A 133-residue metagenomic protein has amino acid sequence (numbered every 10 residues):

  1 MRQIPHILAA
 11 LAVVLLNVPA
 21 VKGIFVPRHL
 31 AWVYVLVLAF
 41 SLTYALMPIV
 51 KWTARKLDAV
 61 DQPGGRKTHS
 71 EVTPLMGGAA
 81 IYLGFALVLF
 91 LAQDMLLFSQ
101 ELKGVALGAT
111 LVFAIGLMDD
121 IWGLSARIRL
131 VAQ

Functional and structural regions predicted by a protein language model:
M1-Q133: "…together with the soluble PPM/PP2C metallo-phosphatase catalytic core" -> "…together with the soluble PPM/PP2C
